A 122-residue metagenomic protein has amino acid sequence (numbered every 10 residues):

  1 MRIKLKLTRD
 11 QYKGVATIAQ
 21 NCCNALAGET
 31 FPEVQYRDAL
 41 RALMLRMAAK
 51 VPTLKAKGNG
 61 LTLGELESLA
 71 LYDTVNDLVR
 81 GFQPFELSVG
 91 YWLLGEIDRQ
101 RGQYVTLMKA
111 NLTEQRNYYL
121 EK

Functional and structural regions predicted by a protein language model:
M1-K122: Positively charged, low-complexity terminal tracts and the immediately adjacent first secondary-structure elements
